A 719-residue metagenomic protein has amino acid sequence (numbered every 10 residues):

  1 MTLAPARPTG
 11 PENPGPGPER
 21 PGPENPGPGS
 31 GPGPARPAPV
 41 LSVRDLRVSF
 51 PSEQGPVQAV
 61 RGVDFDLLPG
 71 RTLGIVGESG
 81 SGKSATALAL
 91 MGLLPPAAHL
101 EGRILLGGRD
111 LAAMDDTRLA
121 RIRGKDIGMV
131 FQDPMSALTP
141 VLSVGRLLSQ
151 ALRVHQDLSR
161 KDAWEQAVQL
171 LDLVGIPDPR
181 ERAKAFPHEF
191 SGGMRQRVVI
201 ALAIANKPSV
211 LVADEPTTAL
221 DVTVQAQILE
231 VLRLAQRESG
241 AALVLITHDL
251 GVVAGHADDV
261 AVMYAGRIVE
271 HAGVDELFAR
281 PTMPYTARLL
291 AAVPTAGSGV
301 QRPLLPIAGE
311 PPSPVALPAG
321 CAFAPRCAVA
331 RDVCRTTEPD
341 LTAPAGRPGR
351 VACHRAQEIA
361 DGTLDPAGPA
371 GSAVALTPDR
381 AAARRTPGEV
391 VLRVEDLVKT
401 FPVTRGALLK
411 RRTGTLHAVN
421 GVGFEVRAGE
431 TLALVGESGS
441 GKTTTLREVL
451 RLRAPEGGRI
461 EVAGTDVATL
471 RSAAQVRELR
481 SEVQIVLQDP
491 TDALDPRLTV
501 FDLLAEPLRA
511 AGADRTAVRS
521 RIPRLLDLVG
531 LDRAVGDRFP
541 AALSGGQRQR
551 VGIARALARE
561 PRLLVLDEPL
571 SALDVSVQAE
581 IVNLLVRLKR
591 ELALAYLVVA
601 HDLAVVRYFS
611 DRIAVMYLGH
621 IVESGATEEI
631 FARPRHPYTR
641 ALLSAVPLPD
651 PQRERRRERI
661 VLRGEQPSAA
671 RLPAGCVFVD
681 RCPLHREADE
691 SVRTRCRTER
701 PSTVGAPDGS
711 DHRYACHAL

Functional and structural regions predicted by a protein language model:
E53, G273-V390, T404, L408-K410 (+1 more regions): Charged, flexible cofactor/metal-binding loops and thiol motifs
E78, G92, V212, P216 (+3 more regions): P-loop NTP-binding/switch modules centered on Walker-like glycine-rich loops
M91-G92, L450: Helix-to-loop junction immediately C-terminal to a conserved catalytic motif
H99-D110, G458-T469, L479: Conserved ABC transporter NBD signature motif
D110, D162-E181, L290, D466 (+2 more regions): Conserved ABC ATPase "signature" region
L111-G128, V154, R160, E276-P281 (+7 more regions): ABC ATPase NBD coupling module
K207, E560: Conserved catalytic motifs of ABC-family nucleotide-binding domains
